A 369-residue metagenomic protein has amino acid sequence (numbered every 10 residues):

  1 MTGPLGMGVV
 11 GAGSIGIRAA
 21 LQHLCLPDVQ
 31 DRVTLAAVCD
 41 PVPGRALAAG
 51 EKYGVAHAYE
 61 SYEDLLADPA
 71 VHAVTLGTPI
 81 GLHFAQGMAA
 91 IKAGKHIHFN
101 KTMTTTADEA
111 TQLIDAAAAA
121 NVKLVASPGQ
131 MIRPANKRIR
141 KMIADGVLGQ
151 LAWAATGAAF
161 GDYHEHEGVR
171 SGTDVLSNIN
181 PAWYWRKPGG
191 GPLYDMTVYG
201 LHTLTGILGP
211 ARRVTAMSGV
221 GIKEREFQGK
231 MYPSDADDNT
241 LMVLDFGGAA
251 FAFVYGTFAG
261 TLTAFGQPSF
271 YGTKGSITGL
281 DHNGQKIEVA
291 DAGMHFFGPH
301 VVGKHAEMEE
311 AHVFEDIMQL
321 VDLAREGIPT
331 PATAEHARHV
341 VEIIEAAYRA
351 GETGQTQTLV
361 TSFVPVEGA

Functional and structural regions predicted by a protein language model:
M1-P4, V9, A73-T75, L320-A369: C-terminal helix-rich "cap/oligomerization" subdomain common to oxidoreductases
M1-Y53: N-terminal Rossmann-like dinucleotide-binding module
I17, F99, L124-A126, A155 (+2 more regions): Hydrophobic residues in well-ordered beta-strands that form the structural core
Y53-A116: Beta-loop-alpha module in the N-terminal Rossmann-like domain of NAD(P)-dependent dehydrogenases, especially those
Q112-Q130, L148-A154: Rossmann-fold dehydrogenase core element
Q130-P233, G354: Predominantly a Rossmann-like dinucleotide-binding segment in NAD(P)-dependent oxidoreductases
L201-Q285, F314-I328, A346-A347, V360-A369: Contiguous beta-strand/loop segments that form the cofactor/metal-binding neighborhood of enzyme cores
